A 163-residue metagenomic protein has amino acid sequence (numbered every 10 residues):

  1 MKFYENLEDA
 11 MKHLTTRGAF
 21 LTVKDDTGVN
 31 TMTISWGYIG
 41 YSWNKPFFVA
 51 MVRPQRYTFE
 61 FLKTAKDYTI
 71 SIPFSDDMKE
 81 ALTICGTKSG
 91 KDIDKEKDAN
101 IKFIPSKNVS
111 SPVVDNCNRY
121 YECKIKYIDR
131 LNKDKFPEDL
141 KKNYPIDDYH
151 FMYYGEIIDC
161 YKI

Functional and structural regions predicted by a protein language model:
M1-I163: Basic, polyanion-binding surface patches
